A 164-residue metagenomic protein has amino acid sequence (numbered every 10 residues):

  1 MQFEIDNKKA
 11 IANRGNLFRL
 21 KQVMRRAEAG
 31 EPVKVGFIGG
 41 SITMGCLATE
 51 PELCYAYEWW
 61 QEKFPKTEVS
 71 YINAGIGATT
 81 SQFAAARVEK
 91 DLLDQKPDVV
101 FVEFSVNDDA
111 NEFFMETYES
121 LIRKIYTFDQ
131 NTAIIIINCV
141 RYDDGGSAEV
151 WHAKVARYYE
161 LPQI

Functional and structural regions predicted by a protein language model:
M1-I38, T43-T49, E58-T67, D94: N-terminal secretory targeting modules
Q2-F3, E28, C54-S70, A74 (+2 more regions): Alpha-helical cap/lid subdomain in secreted, periplasmic, or secretory-pathway luminal O-acyl-processing enzymes
